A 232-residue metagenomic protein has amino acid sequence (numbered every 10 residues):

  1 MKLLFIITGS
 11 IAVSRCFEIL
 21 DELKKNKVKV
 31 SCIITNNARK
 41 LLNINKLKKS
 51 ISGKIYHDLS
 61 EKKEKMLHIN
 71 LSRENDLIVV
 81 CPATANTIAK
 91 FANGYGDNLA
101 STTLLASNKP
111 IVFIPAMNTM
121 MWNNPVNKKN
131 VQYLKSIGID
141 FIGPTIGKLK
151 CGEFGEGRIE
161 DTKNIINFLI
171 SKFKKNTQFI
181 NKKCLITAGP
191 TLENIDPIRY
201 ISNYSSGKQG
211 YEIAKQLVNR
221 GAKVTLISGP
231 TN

Functional and structural regions predicted by a protein language model:
M1-F113, N118-G207, Y211-N232: A cross-family phosphate/adenosyl-ligand binding-site feature
